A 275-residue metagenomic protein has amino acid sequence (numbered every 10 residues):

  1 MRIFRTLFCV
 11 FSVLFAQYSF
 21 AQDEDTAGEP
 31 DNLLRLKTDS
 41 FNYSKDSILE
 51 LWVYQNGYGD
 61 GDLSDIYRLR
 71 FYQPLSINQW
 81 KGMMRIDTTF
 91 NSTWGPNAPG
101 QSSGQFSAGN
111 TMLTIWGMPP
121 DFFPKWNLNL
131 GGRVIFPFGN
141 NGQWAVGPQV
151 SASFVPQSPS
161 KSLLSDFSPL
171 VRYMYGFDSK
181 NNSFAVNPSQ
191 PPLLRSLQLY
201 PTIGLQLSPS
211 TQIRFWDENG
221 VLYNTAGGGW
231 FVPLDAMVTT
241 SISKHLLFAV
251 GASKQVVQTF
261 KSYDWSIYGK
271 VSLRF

Functional and structural regions predicted by a protein language model:
M1-L7: Bacterial N-terminal signal peptides that target proteins for export
L7-A16: Bacterial N-terminal signal peptides
Q22-F275: Transmembrane beta-barrel domains of Gram-negative outer membranes and organellar outer membranes
